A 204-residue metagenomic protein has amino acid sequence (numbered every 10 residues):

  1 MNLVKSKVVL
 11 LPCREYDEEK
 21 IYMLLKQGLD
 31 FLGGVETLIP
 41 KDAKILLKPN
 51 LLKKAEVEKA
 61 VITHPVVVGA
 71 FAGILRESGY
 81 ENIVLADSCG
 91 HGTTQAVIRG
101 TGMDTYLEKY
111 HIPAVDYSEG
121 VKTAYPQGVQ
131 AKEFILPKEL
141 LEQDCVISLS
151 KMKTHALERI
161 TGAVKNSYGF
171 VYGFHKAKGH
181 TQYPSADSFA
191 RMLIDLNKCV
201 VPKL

Functional and structural regions predicted by a protein language model:
M1-L204: N-terminal and secondary-structure boundary signal
